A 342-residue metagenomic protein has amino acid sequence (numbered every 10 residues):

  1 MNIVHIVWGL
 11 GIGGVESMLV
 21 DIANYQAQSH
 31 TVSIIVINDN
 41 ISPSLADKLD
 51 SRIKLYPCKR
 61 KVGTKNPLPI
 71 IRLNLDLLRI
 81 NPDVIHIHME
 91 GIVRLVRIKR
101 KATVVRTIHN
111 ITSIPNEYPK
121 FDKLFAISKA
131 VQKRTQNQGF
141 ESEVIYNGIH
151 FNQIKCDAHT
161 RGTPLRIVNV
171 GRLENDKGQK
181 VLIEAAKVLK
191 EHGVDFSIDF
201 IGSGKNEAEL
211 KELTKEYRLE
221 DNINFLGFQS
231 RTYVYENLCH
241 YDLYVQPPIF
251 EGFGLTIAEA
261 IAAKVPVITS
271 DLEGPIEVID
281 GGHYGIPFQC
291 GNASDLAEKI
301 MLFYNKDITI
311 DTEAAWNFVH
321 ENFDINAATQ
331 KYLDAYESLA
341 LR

Functional and structural regions predicted by a protein language model:
H5-T64, L68, N206-E207: N-terminal strand-loop element at the rim of the active site of nucleotide-sugar-dependent glycosyltransferases
G13-D21, L165, N169-E191, I198 (+1 more regions): A conserved mid-protein helix/loop that constitutes part of the nucleotide-sugar donor-binding site
A130, G148: Carbohydrate-associated surface elements
K211-Q229: Nucleotide-activated donor-binding/catalytic signature segment of Leloir-type glycosyltransferases, i.e., the conserved
I249: Aromatic "clamp/platform" in nucleotide-sugar-dependent glycosyltransferases that forms part of the donor/acceptor
P266-T269: Short hydrophobic beta-strand element within catalytic cores of glycosyltransferases and related nucleotide-activated
G281-G282, I286-A293, L302-I308: Conserved acidic donor-binding segment of nucleotide-sugar-dependent glycosyltransferases
T309-D334: A short, well-ordered alpha-helix in the C-terminal region of glycosyltransferases
